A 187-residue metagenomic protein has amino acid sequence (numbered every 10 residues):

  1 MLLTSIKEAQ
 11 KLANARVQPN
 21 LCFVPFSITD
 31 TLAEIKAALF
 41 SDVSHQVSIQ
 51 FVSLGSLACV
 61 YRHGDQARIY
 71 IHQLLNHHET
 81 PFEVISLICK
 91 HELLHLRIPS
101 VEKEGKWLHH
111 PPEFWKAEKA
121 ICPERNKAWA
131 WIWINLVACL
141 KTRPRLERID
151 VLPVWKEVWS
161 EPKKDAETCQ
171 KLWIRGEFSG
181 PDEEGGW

Functional and structural regions predicted by a protein language model:
M1-L87, L96-W187: Active-site-proximal or metal-binding-adjacent scaffold patches in catalytic folds
E92: Walker B catalytic acidic pair
